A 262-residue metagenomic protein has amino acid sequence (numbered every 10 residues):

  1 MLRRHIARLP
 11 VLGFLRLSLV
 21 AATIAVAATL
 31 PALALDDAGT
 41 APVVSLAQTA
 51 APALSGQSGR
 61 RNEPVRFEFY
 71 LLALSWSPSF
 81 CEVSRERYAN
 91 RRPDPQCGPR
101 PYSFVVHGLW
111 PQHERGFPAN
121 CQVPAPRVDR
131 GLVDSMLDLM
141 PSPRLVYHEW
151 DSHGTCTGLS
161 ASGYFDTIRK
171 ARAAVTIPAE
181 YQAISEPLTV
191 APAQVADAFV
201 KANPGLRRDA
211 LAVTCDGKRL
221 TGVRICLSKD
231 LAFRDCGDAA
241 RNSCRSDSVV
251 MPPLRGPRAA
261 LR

Functional and structural regions predicted by a protein language model:
M1-V11: N-terminal secretory signal peptides that target proteins for export/translocation
F14-A28: Bacterial N-terminal signal peptides
L30-A34: Sec/Tat signal peptide C-region and signal peptidase I cleavage site
L35-V83: N-terminal module-boundary/linker segments of secreted carbohydrate-active enzymes
L71, R85-R262: Domain-level detector of nuclease and nuclease-like folds in predominantly extracellular/periplasmic contexts
